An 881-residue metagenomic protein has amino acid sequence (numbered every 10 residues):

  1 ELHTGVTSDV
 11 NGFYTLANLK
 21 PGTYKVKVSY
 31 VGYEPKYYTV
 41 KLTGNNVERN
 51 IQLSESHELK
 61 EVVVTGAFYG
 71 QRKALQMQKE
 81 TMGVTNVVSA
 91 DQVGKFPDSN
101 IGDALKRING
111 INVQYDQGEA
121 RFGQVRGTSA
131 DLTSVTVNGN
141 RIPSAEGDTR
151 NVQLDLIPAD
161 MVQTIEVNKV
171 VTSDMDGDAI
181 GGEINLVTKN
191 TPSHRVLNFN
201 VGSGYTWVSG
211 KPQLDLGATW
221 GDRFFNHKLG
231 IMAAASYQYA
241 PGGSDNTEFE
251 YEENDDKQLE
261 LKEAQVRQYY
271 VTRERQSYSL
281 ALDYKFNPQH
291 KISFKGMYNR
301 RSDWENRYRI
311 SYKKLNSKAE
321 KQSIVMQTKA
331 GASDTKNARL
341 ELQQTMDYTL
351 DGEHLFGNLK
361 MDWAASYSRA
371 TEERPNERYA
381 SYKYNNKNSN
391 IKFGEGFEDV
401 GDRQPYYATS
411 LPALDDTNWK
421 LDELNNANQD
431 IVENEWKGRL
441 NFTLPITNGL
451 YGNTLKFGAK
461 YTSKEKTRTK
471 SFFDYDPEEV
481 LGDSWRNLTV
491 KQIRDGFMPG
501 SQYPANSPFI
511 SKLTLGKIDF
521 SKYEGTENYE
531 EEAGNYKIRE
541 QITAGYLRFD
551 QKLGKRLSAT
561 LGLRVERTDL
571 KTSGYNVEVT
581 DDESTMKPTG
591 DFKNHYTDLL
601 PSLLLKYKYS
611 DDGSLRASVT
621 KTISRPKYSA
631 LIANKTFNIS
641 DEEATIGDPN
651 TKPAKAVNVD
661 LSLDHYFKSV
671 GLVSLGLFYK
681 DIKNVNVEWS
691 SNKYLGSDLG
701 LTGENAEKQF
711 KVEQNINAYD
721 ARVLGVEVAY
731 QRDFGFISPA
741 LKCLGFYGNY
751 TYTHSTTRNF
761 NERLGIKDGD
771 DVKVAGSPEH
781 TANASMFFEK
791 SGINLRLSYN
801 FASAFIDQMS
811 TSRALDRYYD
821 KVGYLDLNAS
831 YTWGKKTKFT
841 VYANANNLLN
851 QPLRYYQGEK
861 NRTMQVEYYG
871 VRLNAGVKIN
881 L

Functional and structural regions predicted by a protein language model:
E1, K27-Y33, T43-G94, A130: Short, acidic, small-residue-rich periplasmic hinge/interaction motif at the N-terminus of Gram-negative outer-membrane
A17, R141-K169: Short acidic/polar hinge/loop motifs at secondary-structure boundaries that mediate gating or recognition
E48-I51, I101-A104, R121-Q124, T136 (+4 more regions): N-terminal periplasmic accessory domains that precede and gate Gram-negative outer-membrane beta-barrel machines
G102-R141: Extracytoplasmic beta-strand/coil segments of soluble accessory domains associated with Gram-negative outer-membrane
G210-Y312, Q343-L350, P601-L603: Transmembrane beta-barrel wall of Gram-negative outer-membrane proteins
T328-D347, E530, G534-T543, N594 (+4 more regions): Outer-membrane beta-barrel signature, preferentially recognizing the C-terminal barrel domain of Gram-negative
E423-I431, N441-P445, N453-L455, L603 (+2 more regions): Conserved C-terminal beta-signal and adjacent last beta-strands/turns of outer-membrane beta-barrel proteins
Y679-D681, D698-F805: Gram-negative outer-membrane beta-barrel transporters
